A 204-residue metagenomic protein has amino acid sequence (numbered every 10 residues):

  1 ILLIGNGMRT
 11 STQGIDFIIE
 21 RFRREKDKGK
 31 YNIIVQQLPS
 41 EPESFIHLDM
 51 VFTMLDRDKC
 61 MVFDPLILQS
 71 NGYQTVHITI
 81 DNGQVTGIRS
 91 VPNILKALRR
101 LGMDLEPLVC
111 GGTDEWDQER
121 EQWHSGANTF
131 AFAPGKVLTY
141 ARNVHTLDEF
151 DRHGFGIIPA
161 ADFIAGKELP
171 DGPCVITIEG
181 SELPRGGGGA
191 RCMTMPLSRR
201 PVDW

Functional and structural regions predicted by a protein language model:
I1-W204: The feature marks the mature, well-folded catalytic cores of soluble enzymes
